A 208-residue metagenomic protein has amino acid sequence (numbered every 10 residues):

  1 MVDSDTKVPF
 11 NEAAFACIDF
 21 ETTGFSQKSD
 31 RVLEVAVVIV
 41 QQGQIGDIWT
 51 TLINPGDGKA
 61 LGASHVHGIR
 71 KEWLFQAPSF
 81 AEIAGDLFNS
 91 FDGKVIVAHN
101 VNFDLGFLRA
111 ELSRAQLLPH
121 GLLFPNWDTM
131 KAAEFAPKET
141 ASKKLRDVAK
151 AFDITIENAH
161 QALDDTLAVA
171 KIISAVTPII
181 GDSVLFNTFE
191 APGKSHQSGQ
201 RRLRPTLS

Functional and structural regions predicted by a protein language model:
M1-F10, K171-S208: Acidic two-metal-ion nuclease catalytic site recognized across multiple nuclease folds, prominently DnaQ/RNase D-T
M1-L123, K138-H160: Conserved non-catalytic scaffold segment of RNase H-like nuclease domains
T22-G24, K131, A168: Short, glycine/acidic-enriched loop or turn micro-motifs at the edges of active sites
L108, A132, V169-I173: Buried hydrophobic packing segments
F124-D128, N187-T188: Beta-strand segments within the central parallel beta-sheet cores of soluble alpha/beta enzyme folds
N126-K138: Short, flexible loop segments at boundaries between secondary-structure elements
Q161-A175: Acidic, divalent-metal-coordinating active-site segment for phosphoryl/phosphodiester hydrolysis, typified by short
